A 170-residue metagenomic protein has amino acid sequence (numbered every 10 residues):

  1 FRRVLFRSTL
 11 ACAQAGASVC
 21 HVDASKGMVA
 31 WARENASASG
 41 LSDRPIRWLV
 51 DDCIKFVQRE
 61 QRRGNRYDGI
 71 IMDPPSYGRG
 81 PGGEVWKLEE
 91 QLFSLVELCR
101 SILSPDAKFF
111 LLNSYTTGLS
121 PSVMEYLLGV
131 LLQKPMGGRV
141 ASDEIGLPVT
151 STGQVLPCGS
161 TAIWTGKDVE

Functional and structural regions predicted by a protein language model:
F1-L5: Short, small-residue-biased leader/transition segments that mark boundaries at the very start of proteins
R7-V19: Conserved SAM-binding loop of SAM-dependent methyltransferases across substrates and taxa, primarily the Class I
L10-A13, Q61, V96, R100: A structural alpha-helix within SAM-dependent methyltransferase catalytic domains
D23, A32, V50-D52, I71-P74 (+4 more regions): Active-site proximal loops enriched in glycine and acidic residues that flank catalytic Cys/His/Asp and coordinate
S25-I71: S-adenosyl-L-methionine
G27, V50, D68-L98: Mobile active-site "lid"/loop adjacent to the S-adenosyl-L-methionine
L98, L103-F110: Short glycine-dipeptide loop
A107-E170: C-terminal catalytic and target-recognition region of SAM-dependent MTase-like enzymes, primarily methyltransferases
